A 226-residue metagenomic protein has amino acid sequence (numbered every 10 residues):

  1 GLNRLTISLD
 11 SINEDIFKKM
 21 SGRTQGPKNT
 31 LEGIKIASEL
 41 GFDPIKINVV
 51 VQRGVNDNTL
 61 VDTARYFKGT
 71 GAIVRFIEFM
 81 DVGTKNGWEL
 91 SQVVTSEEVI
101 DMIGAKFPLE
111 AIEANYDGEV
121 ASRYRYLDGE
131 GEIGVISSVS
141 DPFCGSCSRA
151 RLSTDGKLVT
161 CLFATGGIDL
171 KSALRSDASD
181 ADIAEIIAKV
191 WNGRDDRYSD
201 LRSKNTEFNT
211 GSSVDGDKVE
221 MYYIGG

Functional and structural regions predicted by a protein language model:
G1-I77: Radical SAM/AdoMet-radical enzyme domain recognition
R65-G69, F79-G226: Auxiliary Fe-S-binding modules of radical SAM enzymes
